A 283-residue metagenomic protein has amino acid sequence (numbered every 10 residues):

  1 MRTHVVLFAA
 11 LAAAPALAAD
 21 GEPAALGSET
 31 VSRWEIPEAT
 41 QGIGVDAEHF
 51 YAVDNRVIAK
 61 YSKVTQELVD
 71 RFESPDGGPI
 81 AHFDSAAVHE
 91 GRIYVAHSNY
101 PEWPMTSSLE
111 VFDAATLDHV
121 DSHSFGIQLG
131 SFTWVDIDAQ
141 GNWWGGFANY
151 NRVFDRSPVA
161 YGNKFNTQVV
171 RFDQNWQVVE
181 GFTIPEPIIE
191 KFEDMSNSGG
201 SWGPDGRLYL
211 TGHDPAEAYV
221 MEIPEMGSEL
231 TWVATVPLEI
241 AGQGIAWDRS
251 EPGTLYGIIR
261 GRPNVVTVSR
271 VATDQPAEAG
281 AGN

Functional and structural regions predicted by a protein language model:
V31-E38, E73-G78, H123-Q128, T183-E193 (+1 more regions): Surface loop/turn motifs at the tips and blade-to-blade linkers of beta-strand repeat domains
V31-R56, H82-D84: Beta-strand-rich domains and repeat architectures in extracellular enzymes and scaffolds, especially beta-propellers
V45-A47, V88-E90, I137-Q140, W202-D205 (+1 more regions): Residue-level detector of Asp-centered blade-edge/turn motifs that repeat once per structural unit in beta-propeller
H49-A52, I93-Y94, N142-G146, R207-L210 (+1 more regions): Conserved beta-propeller blade signature
E67-P101, T106-S107: Blade-loop segments of beta-propeller domains
A96-T106, G146-F165, V266-V268: Short, conserved, GDST-rich strand-edge loop motifs in beta-rich repeat architectures
T106-A115, A160-W176, V220-E225, R270-D274: Beta-propeller blade signature
E229-R249: Conserved blade-ending motifs and adjacent loop-strand segments that build the rim/top face of beta-propeller domains
